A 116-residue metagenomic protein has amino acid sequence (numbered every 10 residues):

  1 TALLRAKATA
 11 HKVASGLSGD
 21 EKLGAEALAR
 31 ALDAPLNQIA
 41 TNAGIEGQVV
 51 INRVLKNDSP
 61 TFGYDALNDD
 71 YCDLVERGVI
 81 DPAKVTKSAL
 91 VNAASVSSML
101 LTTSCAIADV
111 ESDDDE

Functional and structural regions predicted by a protein language model:
T1-E116: Extended, low-charge hydrophobic alpha-helical regions
